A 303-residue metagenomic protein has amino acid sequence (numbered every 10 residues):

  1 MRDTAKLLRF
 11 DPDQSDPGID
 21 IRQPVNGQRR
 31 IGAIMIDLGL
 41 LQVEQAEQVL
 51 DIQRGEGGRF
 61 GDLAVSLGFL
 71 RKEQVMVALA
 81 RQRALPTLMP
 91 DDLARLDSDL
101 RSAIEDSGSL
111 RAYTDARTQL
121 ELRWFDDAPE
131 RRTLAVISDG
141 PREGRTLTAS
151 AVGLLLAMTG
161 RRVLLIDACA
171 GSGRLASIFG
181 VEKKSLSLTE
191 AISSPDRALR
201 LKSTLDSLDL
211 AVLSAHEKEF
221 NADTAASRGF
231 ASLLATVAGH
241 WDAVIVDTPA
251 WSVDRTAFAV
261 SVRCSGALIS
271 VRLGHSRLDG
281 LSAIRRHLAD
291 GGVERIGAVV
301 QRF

Functional and structural regions predicted by a protein language model:
M1-L96: Non-catalytic accessory regions
R2-R9, T87-A116, S282-F303: C-terminal lobe/tail of nucleotide-utilizing enzymes
G27-I31, Q45, E56, F60 (+14 more regions): Helical mechanochemical/support elements of P-loop NTPase systems and associated helical scaffolds
I36, R54, V65, A80 (+6 more regions): Signal for well-folded cores of large energy- and translation-related assemblies
A94-A128, E182-K184, T189-I192, D196-D206 (+1 more regions): Extended, non-globular alpha-helical segments
E105-V181: Walker A/P-loop phosphate-binding motif and the immediately C-terminal alpha-helix
L155-H216, L234: Phosphate-binding loop that captures ATP/GTP phosphates
T189, T224-F303: Conserved catalytic-core segment of NTP-binding enzymes
